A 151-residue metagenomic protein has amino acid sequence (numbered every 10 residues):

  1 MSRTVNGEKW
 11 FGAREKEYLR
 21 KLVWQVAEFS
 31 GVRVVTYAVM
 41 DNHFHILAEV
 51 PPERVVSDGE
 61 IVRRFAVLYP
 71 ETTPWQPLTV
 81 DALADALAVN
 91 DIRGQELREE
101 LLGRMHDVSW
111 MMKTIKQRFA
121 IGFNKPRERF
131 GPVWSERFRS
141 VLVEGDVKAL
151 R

Functional and structural regions predicted by a protein language model:
M1-R151: Short catalytic/metal-binding and nucleic-acid-binding patches
